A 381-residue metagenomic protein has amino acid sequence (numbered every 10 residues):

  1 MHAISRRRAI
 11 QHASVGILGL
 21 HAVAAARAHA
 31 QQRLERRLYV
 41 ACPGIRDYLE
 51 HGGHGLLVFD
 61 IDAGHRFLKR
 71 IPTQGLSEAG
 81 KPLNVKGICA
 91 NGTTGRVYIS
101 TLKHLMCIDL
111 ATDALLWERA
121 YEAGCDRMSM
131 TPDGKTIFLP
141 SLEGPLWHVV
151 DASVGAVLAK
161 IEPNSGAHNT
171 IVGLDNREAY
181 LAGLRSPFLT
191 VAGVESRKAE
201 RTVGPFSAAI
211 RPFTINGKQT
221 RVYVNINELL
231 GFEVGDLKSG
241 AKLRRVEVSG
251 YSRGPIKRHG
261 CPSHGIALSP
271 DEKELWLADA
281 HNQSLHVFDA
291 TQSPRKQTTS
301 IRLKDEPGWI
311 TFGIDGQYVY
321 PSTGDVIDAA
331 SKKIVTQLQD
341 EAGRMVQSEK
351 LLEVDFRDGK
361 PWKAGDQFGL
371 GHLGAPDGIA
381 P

Functional and structural regions predicted by a protein language model:
M1-L18: N-terminal secretory signal peptides and thylakoid transit peptides that target proteins across membranes
I17, A26-A28: Cleavable N-terminal signal peptides
H29-P381: Predominantly soluble domains enriched in secretory-pathway, periplasmic, or organellar proteins
